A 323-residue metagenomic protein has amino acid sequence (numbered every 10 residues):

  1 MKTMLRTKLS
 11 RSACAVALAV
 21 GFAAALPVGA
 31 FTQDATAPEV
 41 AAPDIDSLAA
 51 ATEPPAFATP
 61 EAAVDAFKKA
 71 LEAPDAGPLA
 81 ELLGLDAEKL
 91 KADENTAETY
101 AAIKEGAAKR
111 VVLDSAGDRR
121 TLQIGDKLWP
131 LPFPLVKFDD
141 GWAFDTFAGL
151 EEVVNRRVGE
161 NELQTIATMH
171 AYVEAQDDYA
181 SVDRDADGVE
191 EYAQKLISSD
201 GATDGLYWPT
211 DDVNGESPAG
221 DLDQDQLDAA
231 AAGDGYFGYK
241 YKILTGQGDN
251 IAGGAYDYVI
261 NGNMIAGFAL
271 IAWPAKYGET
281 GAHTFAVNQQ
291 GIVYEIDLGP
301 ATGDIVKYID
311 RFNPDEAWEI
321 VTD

Functional and structural regions predicted by a protein language model:
M1-D34: Gram-negative bacterial Sec-dependent N-terminal signal peptides
T36-K69, G149-E174, D178: Short, low-complexity N-terminal intrinsically disordered segments enriched in polar/charged residues
P60-A63, D75, L79, T99 (+4 more regions): Stable alpha-helical elements in mature extracytoplasmic
D75-D86, E191: Short, well-ordered alpha-helical segments enriched in acidic and aromatic residues
G84-P132, A230, D234-F237, K242-D249 (+1 more regions): Surface-exposed, charged secondary-structure patches
R120-Q123, K127-L163, H170, I292-I296: Short beta-strand edge/turn micro-motifs at domain boundaries
Y179-E279: Flexible, glycine-rich surface segments
A266-D323: C-terminal soluble interaction/assembly domains
